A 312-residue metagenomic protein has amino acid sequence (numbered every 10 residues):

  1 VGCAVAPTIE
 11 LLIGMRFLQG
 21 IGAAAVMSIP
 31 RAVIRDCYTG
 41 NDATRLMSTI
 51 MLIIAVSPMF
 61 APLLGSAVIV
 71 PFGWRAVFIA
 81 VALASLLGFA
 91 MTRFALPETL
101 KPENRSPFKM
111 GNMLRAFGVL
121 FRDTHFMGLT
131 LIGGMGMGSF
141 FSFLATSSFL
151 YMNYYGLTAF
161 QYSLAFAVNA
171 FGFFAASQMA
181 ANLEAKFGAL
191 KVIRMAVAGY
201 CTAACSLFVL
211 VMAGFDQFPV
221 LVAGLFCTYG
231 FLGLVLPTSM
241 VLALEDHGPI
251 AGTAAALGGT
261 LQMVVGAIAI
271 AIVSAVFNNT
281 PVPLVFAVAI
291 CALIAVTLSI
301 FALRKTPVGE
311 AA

Functional and structural regions predicted by a protein language model:
G2, P7-L18, P219-L225: Paired small-residue
G2-A4, Q19, T92, S206-L207 (+2 more regions): MFS-fold secondary transporters
I9, M15-V56: Cytoplasmic helix-loop-helix junction between adjacent transmembrane helices in 12-TM secondary transporters
L11, G40, S48-F94: Helix-loop-helix hairpin linking two adjacent transmembrane segments in secondary transporters
P97-T130: Juxtamembrane intracellular "pre-TM" segments in multi-pass secondary transporters
A176-L190: Helix-to-loop junctions at the C-terminal end of transmembrane segments in multipass secondary transporters
I193-L236: C-terminal transmembrane helical hairpin of 12-TM major facilitator-type secondary transporters
V241-N279, V288: A late C-terminal transmembrane helix in Major Facilitator Superfamily
